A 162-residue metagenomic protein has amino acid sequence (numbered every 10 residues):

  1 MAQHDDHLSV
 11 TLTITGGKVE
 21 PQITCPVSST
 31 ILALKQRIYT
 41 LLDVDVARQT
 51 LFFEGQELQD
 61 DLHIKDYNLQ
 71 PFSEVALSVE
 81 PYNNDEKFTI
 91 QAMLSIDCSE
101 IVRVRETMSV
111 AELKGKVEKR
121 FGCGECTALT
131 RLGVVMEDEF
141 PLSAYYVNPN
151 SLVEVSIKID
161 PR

Functional and structural regions predicted by a protein language model:
M1-R162: Ubiquitin system architectures
